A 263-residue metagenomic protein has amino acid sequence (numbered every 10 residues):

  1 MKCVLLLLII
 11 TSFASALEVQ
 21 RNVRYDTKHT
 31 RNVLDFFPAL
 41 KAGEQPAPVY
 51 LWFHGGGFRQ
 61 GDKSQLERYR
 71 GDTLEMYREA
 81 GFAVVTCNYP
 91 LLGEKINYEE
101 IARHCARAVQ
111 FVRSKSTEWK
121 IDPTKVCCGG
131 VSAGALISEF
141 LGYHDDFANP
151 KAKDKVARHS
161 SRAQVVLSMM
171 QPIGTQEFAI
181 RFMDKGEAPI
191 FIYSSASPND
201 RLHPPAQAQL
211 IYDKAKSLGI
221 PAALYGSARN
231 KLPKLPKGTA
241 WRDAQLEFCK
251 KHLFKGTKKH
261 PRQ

Functional and structural regions predicted by a protein language model:
A16-Q45: N-terminal cap/lid segment of alpha/beta-hydrolase-fold proteins
R24, Q65-Y69, T73, V85-W119 (+1 more regions): Catalytic nucleophile-loop/oxyanion-hole region of alpha/beta-hydrolase and closely related hydrolase-like folds
D35-F37, Y193, P205-Q263: C-terminal catalytic histidine-bearing segment of alpha/beta-hydrolase fold enzymes
A42-A47, G55-I96, N199-L202: Short substrate-entry loop that stabilizes the transition state in hydrolases
L51-F53, M169, S227: Alpha/beta-hydrolase
F53-G55, V112, S194-S195: The conserved beta1-alpha1 loop
R107-F182: Primarily recognizes the serine-hydrolase "nucleophile elbow" in alpha/beta-hydrolase and SGNH/GDSL folds
A152-L218: The feature captures the conserved acid-bearing segment of alpha/beta-hydrolase catalytic domains
